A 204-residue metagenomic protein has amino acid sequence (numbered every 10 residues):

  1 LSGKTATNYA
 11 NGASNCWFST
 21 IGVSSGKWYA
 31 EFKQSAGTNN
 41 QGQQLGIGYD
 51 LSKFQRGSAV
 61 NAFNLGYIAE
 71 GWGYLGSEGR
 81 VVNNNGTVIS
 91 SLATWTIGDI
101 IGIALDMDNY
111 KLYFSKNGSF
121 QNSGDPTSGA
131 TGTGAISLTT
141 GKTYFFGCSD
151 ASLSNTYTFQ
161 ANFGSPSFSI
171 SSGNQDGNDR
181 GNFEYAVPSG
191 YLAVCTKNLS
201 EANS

Functional and structural regions predicted by a protein language model:
L1-S204: PRY/SPRY (B30.2) beta-sandwich protein-interaction domains and their adjacent Ser/Pro/Gly-rich low-complexity linkers
